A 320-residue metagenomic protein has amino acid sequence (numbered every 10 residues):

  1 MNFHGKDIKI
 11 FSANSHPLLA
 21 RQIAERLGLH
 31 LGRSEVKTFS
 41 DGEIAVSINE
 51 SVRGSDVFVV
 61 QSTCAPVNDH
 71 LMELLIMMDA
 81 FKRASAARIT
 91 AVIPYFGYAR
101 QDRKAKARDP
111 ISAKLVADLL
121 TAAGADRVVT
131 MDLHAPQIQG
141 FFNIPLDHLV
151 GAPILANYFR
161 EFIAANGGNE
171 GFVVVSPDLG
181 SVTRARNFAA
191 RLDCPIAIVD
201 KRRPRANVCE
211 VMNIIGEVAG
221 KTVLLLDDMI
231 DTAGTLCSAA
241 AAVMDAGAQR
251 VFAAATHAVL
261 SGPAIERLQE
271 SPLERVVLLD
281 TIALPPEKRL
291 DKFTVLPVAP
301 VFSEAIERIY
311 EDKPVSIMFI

Functional and structural regions predicted by a protein language model:
M1-I320: PRPP-associated nucleotide enzymes
